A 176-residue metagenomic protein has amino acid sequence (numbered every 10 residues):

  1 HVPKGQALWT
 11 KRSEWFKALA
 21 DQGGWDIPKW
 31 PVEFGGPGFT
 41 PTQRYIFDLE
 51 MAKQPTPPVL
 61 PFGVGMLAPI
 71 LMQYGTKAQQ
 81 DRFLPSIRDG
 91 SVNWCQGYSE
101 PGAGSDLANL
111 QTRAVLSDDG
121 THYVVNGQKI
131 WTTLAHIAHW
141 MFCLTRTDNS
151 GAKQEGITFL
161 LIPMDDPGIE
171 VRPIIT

Functional and structural regions predicted by a protein language model:
H1-F62, M72, K77-D89, N93 (+1 more regions): Amphipathic, small/basic residue-rich leader segments at the start of a protein or domain
T56-A68, S91-G97, Q128-M141: FAD-binding core of FAD-dependent oxidoreductases, characterized by glycine-rich FAD pyrophosphate-binding loops
P69-Y74, Q96, A108: Flexible, glycine-rich active-site loops centered on histidine and acidic residues that chelate a metal or position
F83, L110, I130, V171-T176: Short beta-alpha junctions and helix-cap segments that line functional grooves
V92-Y98, G168-P173: Short Pro/Gly-enriched beta-strand edge/turn motifs at strand-loop
G102-L110: Active-site-adjacent elements of ketosynthase-type condensing enzymes
T112-L116: A structural signal for short hydrophobic beta-strand segments in well-ordered beta-sheet cores
T121-R172: A short core secondary-structure module
